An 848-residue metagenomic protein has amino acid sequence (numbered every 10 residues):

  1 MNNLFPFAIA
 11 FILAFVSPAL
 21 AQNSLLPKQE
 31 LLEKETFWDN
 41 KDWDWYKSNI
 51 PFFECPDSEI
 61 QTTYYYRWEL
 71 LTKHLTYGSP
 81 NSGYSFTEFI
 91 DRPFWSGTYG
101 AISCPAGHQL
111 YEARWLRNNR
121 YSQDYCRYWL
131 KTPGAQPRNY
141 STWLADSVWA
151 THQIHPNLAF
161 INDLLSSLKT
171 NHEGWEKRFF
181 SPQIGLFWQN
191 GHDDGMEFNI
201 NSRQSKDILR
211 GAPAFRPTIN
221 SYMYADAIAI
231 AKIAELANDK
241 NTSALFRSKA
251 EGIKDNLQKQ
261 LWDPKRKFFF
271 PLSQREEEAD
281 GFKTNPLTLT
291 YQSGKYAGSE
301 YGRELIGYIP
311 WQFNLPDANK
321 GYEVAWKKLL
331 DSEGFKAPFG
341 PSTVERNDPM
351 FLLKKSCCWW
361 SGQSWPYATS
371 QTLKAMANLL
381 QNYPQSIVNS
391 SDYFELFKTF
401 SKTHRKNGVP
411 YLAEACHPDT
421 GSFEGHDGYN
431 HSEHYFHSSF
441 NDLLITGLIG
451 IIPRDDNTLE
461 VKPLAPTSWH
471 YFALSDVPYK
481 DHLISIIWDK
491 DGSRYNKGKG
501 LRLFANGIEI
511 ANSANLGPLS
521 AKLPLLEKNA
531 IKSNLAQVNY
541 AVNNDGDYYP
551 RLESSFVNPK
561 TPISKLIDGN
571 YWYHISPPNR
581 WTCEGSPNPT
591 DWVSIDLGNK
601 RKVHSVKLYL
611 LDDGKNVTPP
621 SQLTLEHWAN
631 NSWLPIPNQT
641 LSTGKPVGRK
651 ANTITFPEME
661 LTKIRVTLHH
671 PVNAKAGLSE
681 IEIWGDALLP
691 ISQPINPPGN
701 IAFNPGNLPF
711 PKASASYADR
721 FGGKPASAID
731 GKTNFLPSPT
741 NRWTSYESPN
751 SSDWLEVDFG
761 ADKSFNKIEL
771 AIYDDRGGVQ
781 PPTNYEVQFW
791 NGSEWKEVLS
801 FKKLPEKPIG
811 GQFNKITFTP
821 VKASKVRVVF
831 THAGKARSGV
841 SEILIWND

Functional and structural regions predicted by a protein language model:
L20-G97, L158-F160, K169-K177, A234-L236 (+6 more regions): Acidic/polar, glycine-enriched structural segments that form the non-catalytic walls/loops of the carbohydrate-binding
P27-Q29, K34-K47, P51-C55, Q61-Y66 (+8 more regions): Catalytic cores of carbohydrate-active enzymes
L32-L165, K169, F270, K295-L315 (+3 more regions): Substrate-binding groove/exosite segments of carbohydrate-active enzymes
N49-D57, Q61-T63, V538-H574, I695-L736: Predominantly extracellular/luminal regions of secreted and cell-surface proteins, especially disulfide-bonded
E88-D91, Y125-G134, D194-F215, T284-L289 (+2 more regions): Acidic/His metal-coordination segments adjacent to aromatic residues that form catalytic metal sites in metalloenzymes
L144, A237-E278, G321-H482: Non-catalytic carbohydrate-binding regions of carbohydrate-active enzymes
L245-S248, G252-L257, P264, Q385-S390 (+6 more regions): Beta-rich accessory regions
H574-P637, G648-P697, L736-K803, G810-D848: Aromatic, loop-rich ligand-recognition surfaces of beta-strand-rich domains
